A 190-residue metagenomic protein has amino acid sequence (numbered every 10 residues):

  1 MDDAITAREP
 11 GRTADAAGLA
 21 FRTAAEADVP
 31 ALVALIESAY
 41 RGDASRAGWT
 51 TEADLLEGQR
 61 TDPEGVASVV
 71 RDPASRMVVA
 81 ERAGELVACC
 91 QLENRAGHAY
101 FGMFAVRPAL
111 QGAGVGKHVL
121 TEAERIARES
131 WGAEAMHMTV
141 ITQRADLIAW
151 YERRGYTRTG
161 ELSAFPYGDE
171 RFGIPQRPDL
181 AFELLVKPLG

Functional and structural regions predicted by a protein language model:
M1-P30, E183, P188-G190: Conserved N-terminal entry element of GNAT/NAT acetyltransferase domains
E37-V66: Conserved GNAT-fold acetyl-CoA-binding loop/helix
T61-V79, P178-A181: A short helix-loop-beta-strand connector motif used in the catalytic cores of GNAT acetyltransferases and, in some
V79, E85-E93, Y100-A105: Conserved beta-strand in the GNAT
N94, R107-A109, A113, T142-Q143: Active-site acidic-Proline motif in GNAT/NAT acetyltransferases
V106, G112-R125, R153: Conserved acetyl-CoA-binding loop-helix of GNAT-fold acetyltransferases
H118-A135, T157: Conserved acyl-CoA
E134-A149, R153-G190: C-terminal "cap" of GNAT-fold acetyltransferases
